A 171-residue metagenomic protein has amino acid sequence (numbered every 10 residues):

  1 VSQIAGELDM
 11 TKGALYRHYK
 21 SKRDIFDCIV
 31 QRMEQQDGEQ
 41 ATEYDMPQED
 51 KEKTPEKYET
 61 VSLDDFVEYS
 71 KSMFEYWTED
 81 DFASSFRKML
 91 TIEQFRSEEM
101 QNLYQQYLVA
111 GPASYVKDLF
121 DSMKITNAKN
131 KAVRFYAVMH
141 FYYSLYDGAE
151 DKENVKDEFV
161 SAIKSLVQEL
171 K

Functional and structural regions predicted by a protein language model:
V1-R32: Helix-turn-helix
L8, F26-I29, M33, D37 (+5 more regions): Hydrophobic recognition helices of helix-based DNA-binding modules
K22, I29, M33, D37 (+5 more regions): Hydrophobic/aromatic residues within well-ordered alpha-helical segments
D27-Y69: Amphipathic alpha-helical linker/stalk segments
D45-P47, A162-K171: N-terminal hydrophobic signal/anchor transmembrane helix of membrane proteins
E56-E79, S84, K88, I92 (+3 more regions): Amphipathic alpha-helical segments that line or abut small-molecule/effector binding pockets and mediate allosteric
D64, T78-K124: Amphipathic alpha-helical packing segments from all-alpha helical-bundle domains
N102-Q106, A110, L119-L166: Hydrophobic/aromatic-rich alpha-helical bundle segments in the mid-to-C-terminal region
